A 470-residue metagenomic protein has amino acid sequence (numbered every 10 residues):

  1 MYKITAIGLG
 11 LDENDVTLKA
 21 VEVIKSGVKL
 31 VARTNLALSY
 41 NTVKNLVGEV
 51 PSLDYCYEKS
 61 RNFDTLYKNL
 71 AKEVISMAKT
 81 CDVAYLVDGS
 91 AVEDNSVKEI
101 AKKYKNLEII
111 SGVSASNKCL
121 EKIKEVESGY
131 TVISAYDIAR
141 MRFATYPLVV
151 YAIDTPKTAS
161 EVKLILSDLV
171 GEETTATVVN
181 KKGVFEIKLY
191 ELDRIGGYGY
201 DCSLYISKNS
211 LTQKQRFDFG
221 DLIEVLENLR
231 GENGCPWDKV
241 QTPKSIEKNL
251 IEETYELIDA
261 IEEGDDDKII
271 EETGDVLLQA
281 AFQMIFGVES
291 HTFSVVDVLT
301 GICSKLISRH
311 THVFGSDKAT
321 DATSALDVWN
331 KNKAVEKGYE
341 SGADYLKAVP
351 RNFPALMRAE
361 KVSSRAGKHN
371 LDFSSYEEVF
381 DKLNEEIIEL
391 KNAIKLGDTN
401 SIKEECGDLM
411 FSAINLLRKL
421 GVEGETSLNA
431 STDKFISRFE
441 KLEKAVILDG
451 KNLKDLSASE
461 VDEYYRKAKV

Functional and structural regions predicted by a protein language model:
M1-I110: Class I S-adenosyl-L-methionine
Y2-G8, K19, K79-V83, D137-R216: A contiguous loop/helix-start segment that scaffolds small-molecule binding in enzyme catalytic cores
V92-L107, N117-I123, I285-F286, S290: Short Gly/Thr/Asp-enriched flexible loops that form oxyanion-binding sites at enzyme active sites
A115-Y146: Short, glycine-/small-residue-rich phosphate/pyrophosphate-handling segment
N117-K122, S245-E247, S427-S431: Short hydrophobic alpha-helical segments that form membrane-spanning helices or hydrophobic packing faces of helical
S134, Y190-G199, S203-K268, A319-N392 (+2 more regions): Extended low-complexity intrinsically disordered regions
L250-I258, E263-V288, V296-S304, V379-A393 (+2 more regions): An amphipathic alpha-helical micro-motif enriched in hydrophobic residues with embedded/adjacent acidic residues
F282-F286, F293, T300-E336: Acidic catalytic motifs of isoprenoid enzymes
